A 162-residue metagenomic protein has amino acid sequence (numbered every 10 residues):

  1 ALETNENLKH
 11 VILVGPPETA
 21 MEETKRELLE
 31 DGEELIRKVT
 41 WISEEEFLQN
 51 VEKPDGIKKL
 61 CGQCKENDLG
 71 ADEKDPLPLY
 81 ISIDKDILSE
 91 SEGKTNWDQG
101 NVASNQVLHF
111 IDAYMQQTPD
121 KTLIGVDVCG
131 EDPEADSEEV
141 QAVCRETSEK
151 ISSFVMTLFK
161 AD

Functional and structural regions predicted by a protein language model:
L2-T4, L13-T19: Active-site pocket-lining segments that scaffold enzyme catalytic pockets across diverse folds
E6, T19, E33, K38-D162: Catalytic cores of soluble, metal-dependent hydrolases
V11-L13, W41: Conserved beta-strand scaffold positions in the cores of enzyme catalytic domains, especially in NTP/NDP-utilizing
T19-D31: Redox- and metal-dependent alpha/beta enzyme cores, enriched for Fe-S-associated oxidoreductases and cofactor-handling
